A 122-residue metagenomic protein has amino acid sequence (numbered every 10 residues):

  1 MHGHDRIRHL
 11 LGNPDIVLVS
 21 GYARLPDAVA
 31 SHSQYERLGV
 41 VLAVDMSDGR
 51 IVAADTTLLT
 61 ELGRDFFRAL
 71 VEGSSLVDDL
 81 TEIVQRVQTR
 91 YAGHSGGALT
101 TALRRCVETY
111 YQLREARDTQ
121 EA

Functional and structural regions predicted by a protein language model:
M1-Y22: Short, compositionally biased leader-like segments
R24-A122: Active-site- and interface-proximal helix/loop "cap" or "latch" segments in soluble metabolic and energy-transducing
